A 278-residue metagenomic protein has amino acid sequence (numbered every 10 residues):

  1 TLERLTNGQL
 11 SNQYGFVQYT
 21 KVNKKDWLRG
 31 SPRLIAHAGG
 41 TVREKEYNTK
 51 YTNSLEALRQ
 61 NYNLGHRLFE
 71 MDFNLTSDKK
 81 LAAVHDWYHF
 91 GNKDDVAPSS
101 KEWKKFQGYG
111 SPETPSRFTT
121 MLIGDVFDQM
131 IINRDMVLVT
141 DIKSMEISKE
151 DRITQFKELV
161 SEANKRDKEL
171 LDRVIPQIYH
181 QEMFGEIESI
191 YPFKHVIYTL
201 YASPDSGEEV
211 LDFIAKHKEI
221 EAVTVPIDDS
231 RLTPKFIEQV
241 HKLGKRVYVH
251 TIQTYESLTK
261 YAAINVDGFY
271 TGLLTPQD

Functional and structural regions predicted by a protein language model:
R4-D278: Phosphate-group recognition and catalysis centered on beta-loop-alpha active-site segments
